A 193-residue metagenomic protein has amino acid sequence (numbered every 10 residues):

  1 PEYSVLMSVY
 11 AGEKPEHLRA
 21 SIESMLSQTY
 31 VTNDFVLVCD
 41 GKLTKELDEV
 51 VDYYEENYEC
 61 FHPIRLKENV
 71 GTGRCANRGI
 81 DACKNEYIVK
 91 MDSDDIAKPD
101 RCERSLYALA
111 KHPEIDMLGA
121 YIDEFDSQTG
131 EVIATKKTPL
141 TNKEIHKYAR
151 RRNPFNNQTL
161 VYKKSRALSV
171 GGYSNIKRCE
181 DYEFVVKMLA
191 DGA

Functional and structural regions predicted by a protein language model:
P1-L26: N-proximal low-complexity "stem/linker" segments adjacent to membrane-targeting elements
E2-L6, D34, E183: Cell-envelope/extracellular polymer assembly enzymes that use nucleotide-activated donors
S8, K143-A193: Conserved nucleotide-sugar donor-binding catalytic segment
I22-R65: Acidic donor-binding segment of Leloir-type glycosyltransferases
L66-C83, R104: Glycine-rich, basic loop-to-helix element that forms the pyrophosphate-binding segment of sugar-nucleotide handling
I88: Short aromatic/hydrophobic "clamp" motif used to bind/position activated sugar donors
D92-I96, Y121: The conserved acidic donor/metal-binding loop of glycosyltransferases
D100-I133: Conserved donor NDP-sugar-binding/catalytic core segment of glycosyltransferases
